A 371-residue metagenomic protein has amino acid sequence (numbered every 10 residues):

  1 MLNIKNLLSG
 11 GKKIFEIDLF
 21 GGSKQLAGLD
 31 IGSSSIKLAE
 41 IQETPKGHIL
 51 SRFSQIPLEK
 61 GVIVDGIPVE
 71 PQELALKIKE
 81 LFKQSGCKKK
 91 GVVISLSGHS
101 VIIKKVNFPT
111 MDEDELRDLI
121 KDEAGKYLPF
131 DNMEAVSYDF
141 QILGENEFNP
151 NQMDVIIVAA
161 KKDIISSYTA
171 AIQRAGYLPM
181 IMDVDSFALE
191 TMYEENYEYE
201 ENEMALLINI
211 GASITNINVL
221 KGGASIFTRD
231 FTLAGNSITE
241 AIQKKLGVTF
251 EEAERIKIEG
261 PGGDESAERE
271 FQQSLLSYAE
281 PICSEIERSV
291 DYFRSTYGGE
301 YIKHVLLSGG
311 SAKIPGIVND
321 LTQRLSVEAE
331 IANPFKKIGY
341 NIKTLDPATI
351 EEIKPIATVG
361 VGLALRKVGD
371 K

Functional and structural regions predicted by a protein language model:
M1-K371: Hydrophobic/aromatic-enriched cytosolic interaction surfaces used to assemble or bind macromolecules
